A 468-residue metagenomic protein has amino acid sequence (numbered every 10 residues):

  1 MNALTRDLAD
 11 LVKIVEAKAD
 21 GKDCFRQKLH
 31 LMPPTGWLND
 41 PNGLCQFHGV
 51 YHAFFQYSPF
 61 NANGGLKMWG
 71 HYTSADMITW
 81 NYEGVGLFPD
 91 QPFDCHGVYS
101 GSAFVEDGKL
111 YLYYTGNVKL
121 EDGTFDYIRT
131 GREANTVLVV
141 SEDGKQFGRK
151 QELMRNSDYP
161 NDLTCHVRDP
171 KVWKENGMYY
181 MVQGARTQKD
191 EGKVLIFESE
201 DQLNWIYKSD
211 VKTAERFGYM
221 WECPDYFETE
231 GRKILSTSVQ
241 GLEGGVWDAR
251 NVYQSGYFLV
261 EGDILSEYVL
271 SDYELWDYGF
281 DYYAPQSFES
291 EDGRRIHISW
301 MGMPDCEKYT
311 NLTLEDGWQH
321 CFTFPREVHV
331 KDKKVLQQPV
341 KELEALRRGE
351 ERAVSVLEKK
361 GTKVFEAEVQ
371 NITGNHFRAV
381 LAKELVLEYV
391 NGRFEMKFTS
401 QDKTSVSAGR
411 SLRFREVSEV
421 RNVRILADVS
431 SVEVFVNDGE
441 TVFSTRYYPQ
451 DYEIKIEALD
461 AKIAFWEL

Functional and structural regions predicted by a protein language model:
M1-D169, K174-F217, E230-Y278, M301-E351 (+2 more regions): Beta-rich carbohydrate-recognition and catalytic domains
L11-A17, Y253-L468: Beta-rich accessory regions
A103, Y226, S287: Catalytic nucleophile loop of clan PA
Y219-P224, Y283-P285: Repeated scaffold domains used in trafficking and secretory/extracellular systems, primarily beta-propellers
